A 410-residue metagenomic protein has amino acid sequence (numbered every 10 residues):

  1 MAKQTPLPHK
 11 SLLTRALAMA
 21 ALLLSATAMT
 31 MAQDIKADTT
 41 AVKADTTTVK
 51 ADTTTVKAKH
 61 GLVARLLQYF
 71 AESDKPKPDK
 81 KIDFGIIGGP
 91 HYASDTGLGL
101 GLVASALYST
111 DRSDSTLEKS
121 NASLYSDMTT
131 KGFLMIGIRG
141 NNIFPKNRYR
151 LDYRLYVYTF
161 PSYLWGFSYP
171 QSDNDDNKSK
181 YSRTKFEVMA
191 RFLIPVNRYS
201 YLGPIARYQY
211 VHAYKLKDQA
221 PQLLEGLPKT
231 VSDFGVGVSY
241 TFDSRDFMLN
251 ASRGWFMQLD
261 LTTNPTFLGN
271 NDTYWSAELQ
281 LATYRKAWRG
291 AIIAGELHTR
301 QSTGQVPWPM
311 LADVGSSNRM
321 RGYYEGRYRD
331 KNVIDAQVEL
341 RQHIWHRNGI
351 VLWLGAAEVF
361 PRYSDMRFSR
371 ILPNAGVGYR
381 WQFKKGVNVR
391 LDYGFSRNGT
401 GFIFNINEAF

Functional and structural regions predicted by a protein language model:
M1-T39: Bacterial Sec-dependent N-terminal signal peptides
D34-D38, D45, V49-R154, L227-S252 (+4 more regions): Outer-membrane beta-barrel initiation region
K75-G85, H91-T230, D330, N388 (+1 more regions): Gram-negative/organellar outer-membrane beta-barrel architecture
F84-I86, S120-L124, Y149-L155, Y201-P204 (+8 more regions): Transmembrane beta-strands of outer-membrane beta-barrel proteins
G88-P90, L102-A106, I138-N142, V188-I194 (+8 more regions): Residues on the lipid-exposed face of transmembrane beta-strands in outer-membrane beta-barrel proteins
G97-G101, N121, F133-G137, K185-M189 (+8 more regions): Transmembrane beta-barrel architecture of outer membranes
S123-Y125, S172-K178, P221-L227, T263-G269 (+2 more regions): Extracellular loop and loop/strand-boundary signature of outer-membrane beta-barrel proteins
V236-T241, R245-H343: C-terminal outer-membrane beta-barrel translocator/porin domains of Gram-negative envelope proteins and their
